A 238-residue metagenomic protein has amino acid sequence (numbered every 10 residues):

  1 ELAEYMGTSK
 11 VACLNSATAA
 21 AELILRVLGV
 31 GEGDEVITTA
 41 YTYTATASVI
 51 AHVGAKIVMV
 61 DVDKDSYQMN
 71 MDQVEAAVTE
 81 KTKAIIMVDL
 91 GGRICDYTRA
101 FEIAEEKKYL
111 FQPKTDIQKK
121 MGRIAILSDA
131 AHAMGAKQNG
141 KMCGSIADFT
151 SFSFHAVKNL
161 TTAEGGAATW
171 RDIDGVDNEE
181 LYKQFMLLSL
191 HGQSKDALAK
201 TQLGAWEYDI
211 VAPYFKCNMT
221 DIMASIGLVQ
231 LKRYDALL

Functional and structural regions predicted by a protein language model:
E1-E35, V49-A51, M59, K108-K114: Phosphate-binding glycine-rich loop
A12, I37, V58, A125-L127 (+1 more regions): Structural detector of well-ordered beta-strand residues that form the stable sheet scaffold of enzyme domains
E22-E80, A84: Conserved PLP-anchoring active-site segment centered on the Schiff-base-forming lysine
Y43, K64, G92, A131-H132 (+1 more regions): Short, glycine/acidic-enriched loop or turn micro-motifs at the edges of active sites
T46, A100, F185: Aromatic/hydrophobic pocket-lining residues that form π-stacking "cages" and hydrophobic walls in ligand
M71-I86, G92-G140: Catalytic PLP-binding core of fold-type I/II PLP enzymes
K114-K119, A125, H132-N139, I146-L238: Active-site region of PLP-dependent enzymes
